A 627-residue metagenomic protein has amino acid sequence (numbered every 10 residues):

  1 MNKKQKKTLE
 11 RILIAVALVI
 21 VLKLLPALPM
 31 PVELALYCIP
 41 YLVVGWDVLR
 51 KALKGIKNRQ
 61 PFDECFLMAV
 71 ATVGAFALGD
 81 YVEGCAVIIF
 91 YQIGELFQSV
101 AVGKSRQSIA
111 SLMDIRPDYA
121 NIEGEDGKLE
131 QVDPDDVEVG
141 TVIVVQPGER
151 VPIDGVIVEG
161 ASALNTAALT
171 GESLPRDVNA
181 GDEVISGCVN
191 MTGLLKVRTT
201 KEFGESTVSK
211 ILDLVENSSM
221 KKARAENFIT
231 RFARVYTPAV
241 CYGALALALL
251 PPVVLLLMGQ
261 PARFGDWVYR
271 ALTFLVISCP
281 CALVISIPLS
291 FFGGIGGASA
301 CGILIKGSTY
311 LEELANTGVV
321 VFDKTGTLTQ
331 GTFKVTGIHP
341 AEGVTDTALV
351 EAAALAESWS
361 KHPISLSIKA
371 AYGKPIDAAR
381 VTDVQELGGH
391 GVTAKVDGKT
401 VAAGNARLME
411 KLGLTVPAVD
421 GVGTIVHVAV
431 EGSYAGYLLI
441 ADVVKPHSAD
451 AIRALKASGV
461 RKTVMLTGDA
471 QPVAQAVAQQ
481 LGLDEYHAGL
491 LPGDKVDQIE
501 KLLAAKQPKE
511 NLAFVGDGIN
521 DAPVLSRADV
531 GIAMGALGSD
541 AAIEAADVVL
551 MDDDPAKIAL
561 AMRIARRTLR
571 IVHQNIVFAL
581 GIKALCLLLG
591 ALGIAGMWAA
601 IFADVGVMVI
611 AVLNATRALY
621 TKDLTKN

Functional and structural regions predicted by a protein language model:
M1-L28, V32, V102, E125-Q131 (+6 more regions): Flexible metal-binding regulatory segments at protein termini and peripheral loops
M1-N2, I20-P29, D47, K51-G55 (+12 more regions): Membrane-embedded alpha-helical bundles of multi-pass transporters
I12-V16, N227-M258, A271-F291, H573-F602: Bilayer-spanning, highly hydrophobic alpha-helical transmembrane segments
L24-A27, L36-E123, E138-I143, R150 (+5 more regions): Actuator/coupling domain of P-type ATPases
A52, D80, A101, A120 (+26 more regions): Residue-level signature of catalytic and energy-coupling elements of molecular machines, predominantly ATP/GTP-dependent
L53-P61, F97-A110, L289-S308, T616-N627: Juxtamembrane helix-loop transition segments at the membrane interface in multi-pass membrane proteins
D63-M68, S108-E123, A298-T325: Membrane-cytosol interface motif
S111-L112, D126, S308-V530, R563-R566 (+1 more regions): Cytosolic catalytic headpiece
